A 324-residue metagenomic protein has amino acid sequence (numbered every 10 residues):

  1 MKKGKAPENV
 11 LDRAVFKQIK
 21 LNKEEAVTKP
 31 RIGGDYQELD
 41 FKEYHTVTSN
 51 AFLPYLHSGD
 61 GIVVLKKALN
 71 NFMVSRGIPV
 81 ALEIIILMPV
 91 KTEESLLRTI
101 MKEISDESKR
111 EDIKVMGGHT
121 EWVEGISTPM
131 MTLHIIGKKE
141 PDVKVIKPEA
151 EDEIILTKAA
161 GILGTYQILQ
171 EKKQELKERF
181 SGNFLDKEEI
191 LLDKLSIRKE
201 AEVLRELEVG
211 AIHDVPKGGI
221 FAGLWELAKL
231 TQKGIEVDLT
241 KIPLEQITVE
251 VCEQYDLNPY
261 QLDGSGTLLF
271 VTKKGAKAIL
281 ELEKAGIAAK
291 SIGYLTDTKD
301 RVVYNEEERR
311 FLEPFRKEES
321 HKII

Functional and structural regions predicted by a protein language model:
K3-A14, E283-I324: Acidic, Ser/Thr/Pro-rich beta/coil linker or hinge segments at domain junctions
K5-L156: Glycine-rich phosphate/pyrophosphate-binding loop regions near the starts of catalytic domains
T28-R31, V215-P216, G234-P243, Q261-D263 (+1 more regions): Beta-strand->loop->alpha-helix junctions that form or flank phosphate-binding loops in nucleotide-handling enzymes
F72, E107-S108, A228, C252 (+1 more regions): A generic structural signal for well-ordered alpha-helical segments
I84-L87, H119-W122, A159, P216-G218 (+3 more regions): Short, ordered loop/turn segments at secondary-structure junctions
P89-K91, E189-G264: Active-site-proximal betaalpha loop/short-helix elements that scaffold phosphoryl/nucleotidyl transfer chemistry
E140-L192: Phosphate/diphosphate-binding glycine-rich loops and adjacent basic-rich segments that engage nucleotide
V271-K277: Helix N-cap motif at beta-to-alpha junctions
